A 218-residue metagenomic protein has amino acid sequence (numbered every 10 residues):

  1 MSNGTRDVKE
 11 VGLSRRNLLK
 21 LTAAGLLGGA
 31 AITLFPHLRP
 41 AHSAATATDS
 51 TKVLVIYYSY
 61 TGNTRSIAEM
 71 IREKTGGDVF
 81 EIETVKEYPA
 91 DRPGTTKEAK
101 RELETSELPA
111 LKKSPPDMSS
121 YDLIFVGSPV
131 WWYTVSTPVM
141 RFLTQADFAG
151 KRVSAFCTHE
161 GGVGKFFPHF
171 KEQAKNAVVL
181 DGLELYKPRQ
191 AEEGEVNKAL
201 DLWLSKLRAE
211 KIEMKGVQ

Functional and structural regions predicted by a protein language model:
M1-L13: N-terminal secretory signal peptides
N17-L38: N-terminal export signals
L34-G62, S66-I67: C-terminal segment of N-terminal export signals and the immediately downstream linker at the start of the mature
Y60-N63, V85-Y88, V130-T134, H159-V163 (+1 more regions): Solvent-exposed loop/turn segments at secondary-structure junctions within structured extracellular/periplasmic domains
G77-P89: A short beta-strand-loop structural module common to alpha/beta enzyme folds
V79, V178-L185: Short beta-strand elements in bilobed, periplasmic/extracellular small-molecule ligand-binding domains
T96-V178: Helix-loop-strand module that forms the ligand-binding subsite of alpha/beta enzymes
L185-Q218: Glycine-rich phosphate/pyrophosphate-binding loop and the adjoining helix
